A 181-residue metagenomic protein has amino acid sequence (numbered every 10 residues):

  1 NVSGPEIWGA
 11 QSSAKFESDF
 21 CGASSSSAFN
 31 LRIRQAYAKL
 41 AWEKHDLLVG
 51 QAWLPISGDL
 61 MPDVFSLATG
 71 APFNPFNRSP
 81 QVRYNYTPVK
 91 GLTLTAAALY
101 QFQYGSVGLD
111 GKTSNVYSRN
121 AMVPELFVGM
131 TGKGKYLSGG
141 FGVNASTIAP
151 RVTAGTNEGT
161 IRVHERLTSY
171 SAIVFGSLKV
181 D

Functional and structural regions predicted by a protein language model:
N1-G105, M122-F127, T131-S138, D181: Outer membrane beta-barrel
G4-E6, P80, Y100, S118 (+4 more regions): Intrinsic disorder and flexible coil segments
S25-N30, G70-F76, G111-K112, V116-M122 (+1 more regions): Replace "Gram-negative outer membrane beta-barrel proteins" with "bacterial and organellar outer membrane beta-barrel
D59-F65, S106-G111, V143-S146, R151-E158: Flexible, solvent-exposed coil segments and beta strand-coil junctions, predominantly the extracellular/periplasmic
K133-D181: Detector for outer-membrane/organellar transmembrane beta-barrel domains, recognizing the amphipathic beta-strand
